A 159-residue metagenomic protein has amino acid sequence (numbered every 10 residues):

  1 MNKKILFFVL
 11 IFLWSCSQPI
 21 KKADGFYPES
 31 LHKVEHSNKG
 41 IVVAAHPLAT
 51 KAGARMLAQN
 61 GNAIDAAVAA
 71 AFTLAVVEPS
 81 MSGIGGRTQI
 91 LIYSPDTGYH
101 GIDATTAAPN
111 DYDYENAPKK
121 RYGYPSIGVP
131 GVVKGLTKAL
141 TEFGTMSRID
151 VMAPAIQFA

Functional and structural regions predicted by a protein language model:
I5-L13: Sec-dependent N-terminal signal peptides
I20-K51, R55, Q59-A159: Noncatalytic scaffold domains of N-terminal-nucleophile
